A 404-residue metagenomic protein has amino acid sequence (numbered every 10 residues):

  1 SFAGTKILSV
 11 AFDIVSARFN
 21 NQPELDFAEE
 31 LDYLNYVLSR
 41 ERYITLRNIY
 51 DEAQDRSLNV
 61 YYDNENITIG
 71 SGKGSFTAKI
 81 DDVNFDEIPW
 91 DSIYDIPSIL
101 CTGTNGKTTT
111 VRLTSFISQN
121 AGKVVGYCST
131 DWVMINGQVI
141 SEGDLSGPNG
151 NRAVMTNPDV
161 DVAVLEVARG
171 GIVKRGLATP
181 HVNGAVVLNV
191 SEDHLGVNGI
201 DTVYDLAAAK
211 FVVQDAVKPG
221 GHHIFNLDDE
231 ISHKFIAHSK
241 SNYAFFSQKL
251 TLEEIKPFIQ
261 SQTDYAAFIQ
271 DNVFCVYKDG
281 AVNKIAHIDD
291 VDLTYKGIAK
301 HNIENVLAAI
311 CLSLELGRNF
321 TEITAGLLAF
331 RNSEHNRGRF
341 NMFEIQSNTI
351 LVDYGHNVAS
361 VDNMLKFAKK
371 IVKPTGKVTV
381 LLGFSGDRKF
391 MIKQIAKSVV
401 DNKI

Functional and structural regions predicted by a protein language model:
S1-S98, N120-V125: Preference for protein termini
V60, V124-V125, H223, N242-Y243 (+1 more regions): Hydrophobic anchor at the start of a short beta-strand that flanks the dinucleotide cofactor-binding loop
N66-S71, D131-I135, N272-D279: Short polybasic amphipathic segments
I88-W132, V139: Walker A (P-loop) phosphate-binding motif
Y94, S98, Y127-I135, N183-L195 (+2 more regions): Gly-rich Lys/Arg/Thr-decorated short loops/hinges at beta-loop-alpha junctions or inter-strand turns that position
I135-F245, L250-E254, V358-D362: Flexible active-site lid/hinge loop adjacent to a nucleotide/diphosphate and Mg2+-phosphate binding pocket
S241-Q270, L327-L328, N341: Beta-strand->loop->alpha-helix junctions that form or flank phosphate-binding loops in nucleotide-handling enzymes
K284-K403: Nucleotide phosphate-binding/pyrophosphate-handling subdomain across enzymes that bind or process nucleotide phosphates
